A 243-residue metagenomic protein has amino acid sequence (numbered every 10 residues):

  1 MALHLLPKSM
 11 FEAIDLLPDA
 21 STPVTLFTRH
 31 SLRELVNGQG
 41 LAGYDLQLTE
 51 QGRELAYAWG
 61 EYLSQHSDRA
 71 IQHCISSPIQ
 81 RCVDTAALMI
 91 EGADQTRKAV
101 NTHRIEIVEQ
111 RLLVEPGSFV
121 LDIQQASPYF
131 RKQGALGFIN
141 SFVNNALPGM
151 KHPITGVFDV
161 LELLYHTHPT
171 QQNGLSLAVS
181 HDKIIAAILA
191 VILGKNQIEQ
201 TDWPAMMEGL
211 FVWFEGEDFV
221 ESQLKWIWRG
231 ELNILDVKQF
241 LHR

Functional and structural regions predicted by a protein language model:
M1-H103, A146, M150, Q200-G216 (+1 more regions): Active-site-proximal alpha-helix that buttresses catalytic centers in soluble enzyme cores
M1-S21, E115-A126, T170-G174, A186-R243: Acidic, low-complexity terminal tails and accessory targeting/binding regions of phosphate-metabolizing enzymes
V24-T25, N173-V179: Residue-level preference for the first positions of well-ordered beta-strands
T28, V108-L112, R229: Conserved beta-strand termini and adjacent loop/short-helix elements that scaffold enzyme active sites in alpha/beta
E34-L35, L46-T49, M89-L161: Phosphate-handling substructures
L63, S67, Y165-H168, N196: Structural motif corresponding to the C-terminal cap of alpha-helices
V157-Q171: A short, acidic, amphipathic alpha-helical segment used as a generic capping/interface helix at domain edges
